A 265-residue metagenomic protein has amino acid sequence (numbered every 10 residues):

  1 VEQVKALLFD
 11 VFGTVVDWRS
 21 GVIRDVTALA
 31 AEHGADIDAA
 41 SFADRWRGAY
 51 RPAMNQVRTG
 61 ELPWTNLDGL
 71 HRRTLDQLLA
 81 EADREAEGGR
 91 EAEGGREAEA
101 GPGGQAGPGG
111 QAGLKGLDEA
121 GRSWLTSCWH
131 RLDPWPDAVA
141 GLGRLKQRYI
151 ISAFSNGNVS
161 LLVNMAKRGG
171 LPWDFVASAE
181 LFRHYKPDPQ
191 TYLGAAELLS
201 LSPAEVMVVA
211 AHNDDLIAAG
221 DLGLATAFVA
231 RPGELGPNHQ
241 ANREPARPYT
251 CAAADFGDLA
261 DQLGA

Functional and structural regions predicted by a protein language model:
V1-G48, A80-E81: Active-site neighborhood of HAD-like aspartate-dependent phosphohydrolases
V1-V4, V139, G143, F154-A265: Asp-based, Mg2+/Mn2+-dependent phosphohydrolase catalytic module
D10-G13, L75, A153, A219: Generic structural signal for small/hydrophobic residues in well-ordered secondary structure, especially within
L29-H33, G141-Y149: A short, Lys/Arg-enriched amphipathic alpha-helix followed by its capping loop at the start of a domain
H33-G34, A40-A43, R51-E87, G110-S123: A metal-dependent, Asp-based hydrolase signature
A49, Q147-R148, A179: Structured helix-beta-strand junction loops
A86-A112: Long, intrinsically disordered low-complexity tandem-repeat segments
S123-L132: Surface-exposed cleft-lining segments at the edges of enzyme active sites
